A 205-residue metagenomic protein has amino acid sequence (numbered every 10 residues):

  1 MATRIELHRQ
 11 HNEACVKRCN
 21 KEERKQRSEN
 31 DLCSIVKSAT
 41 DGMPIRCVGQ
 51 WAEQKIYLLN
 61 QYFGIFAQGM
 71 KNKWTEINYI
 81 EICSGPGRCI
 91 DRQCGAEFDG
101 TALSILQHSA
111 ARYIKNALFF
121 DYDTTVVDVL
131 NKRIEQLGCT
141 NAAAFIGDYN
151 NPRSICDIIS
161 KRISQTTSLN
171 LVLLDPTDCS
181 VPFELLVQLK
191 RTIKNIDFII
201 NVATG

Functional and structural regions predicted by a protein language model:
I5, A14-C15, C19-E76, C94: Class I SAM-dependent methyltransferase Rossmann-like catalytic core, especially the SAM/SAH-binding loop
I45, Q54-D157: SAM cofactor-binding core of SAM-dependent methyltransferases, primarily the Rossmann-like beta-alpha-beta module
W74-I77, I114, Q165-L169, I193-N195: A general structural motif
F120-Y122, I146-D148, L173-T177, N201-V202: Short His-Asn-centered micro-motif
R153-Q165, V187: Short amphipathic alpha-helix with an adjacent loop that forms part of the alpha/beta core around
S164, S168-S180: A short SAM/SAH-binding and catalytic strip from SAM-dependent methyltransferases
C179-T192: A short, conserved alpha-helix within the catalytic core of class I
K194-G205: Conserved beta-strand signature within the Rossmann-like core of class I S-adenosyl-L-methionine
